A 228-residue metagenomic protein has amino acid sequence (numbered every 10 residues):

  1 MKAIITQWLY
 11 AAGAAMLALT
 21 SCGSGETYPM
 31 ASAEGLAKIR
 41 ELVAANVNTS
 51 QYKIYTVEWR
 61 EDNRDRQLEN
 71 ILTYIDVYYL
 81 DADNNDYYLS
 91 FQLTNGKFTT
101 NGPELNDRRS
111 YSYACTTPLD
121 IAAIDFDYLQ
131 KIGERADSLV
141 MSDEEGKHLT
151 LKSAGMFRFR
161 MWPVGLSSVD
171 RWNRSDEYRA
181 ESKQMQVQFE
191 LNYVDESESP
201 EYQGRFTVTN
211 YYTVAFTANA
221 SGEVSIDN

Functional and structural regions predicted by a protein language model:
M1-Y10: Bacterial N-terminal signal peptides that target proteins for export
A18-S21: C-terminal motif of bacterial Sec signal peptides marking the signal peptidase cleavage site
G23-E26: Bacterial signal peptide processing site
M30-S50: Post-signal peptide N-terminal segment of mature Sec-exported envelope proteins
V43-V47, Y79, A136-E144: Sec/Tat-exported extracytoplasmic proteins
Q51-S90, P163-T209: Exposed beta-strand-loop-beta-strand "reactive/processing" segments of non-cytosolic proteins
N85-R109, E198-N228: A short, surface-exposed beta-strand/turn
P103-F159: Long, charged/polar, surface-exposed segments that mediate recognition or autoinhibition
